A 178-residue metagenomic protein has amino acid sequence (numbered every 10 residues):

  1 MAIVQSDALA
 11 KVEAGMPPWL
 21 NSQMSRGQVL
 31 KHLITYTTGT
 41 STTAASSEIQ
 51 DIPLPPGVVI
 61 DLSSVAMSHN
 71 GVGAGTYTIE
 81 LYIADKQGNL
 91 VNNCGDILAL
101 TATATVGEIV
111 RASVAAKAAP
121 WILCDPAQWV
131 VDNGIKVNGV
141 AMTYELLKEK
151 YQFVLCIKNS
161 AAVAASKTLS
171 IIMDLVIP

Functional and structural regions predicted by a protein language model:
A2-P178: Surface-exposed, low-hydrophobicity beta-strand/loop segments enriched in small/polar/acidic residues
